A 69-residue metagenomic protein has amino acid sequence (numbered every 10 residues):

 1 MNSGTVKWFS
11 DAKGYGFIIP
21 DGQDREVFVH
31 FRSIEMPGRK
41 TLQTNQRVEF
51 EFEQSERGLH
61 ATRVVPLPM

Functional and structural regions predicted by a protein language model:
N2-S33, G38-R39, R63: S1/OB-fold single-stranded RNA-binding interface
S3, E49-E51: Beta-strand secondary-structure signal
F9, E51-S55: Short beta-strand micro-motifs enriched in acidic
F28, L42, S55-G58: Non-catalytic, surface-exposed connector residues within folded enzymatic/regulatory domains
H30-R32, L42-T44, P68: Alpha-helix boundary/capping detector
M36-E49: Short nucleic-acid-contacting surface segments enriched for D/E, G, S/T with interspersed K/R
Q54-M69: OB-fold/S1-family single-stranded nucleic acid-binding modules
